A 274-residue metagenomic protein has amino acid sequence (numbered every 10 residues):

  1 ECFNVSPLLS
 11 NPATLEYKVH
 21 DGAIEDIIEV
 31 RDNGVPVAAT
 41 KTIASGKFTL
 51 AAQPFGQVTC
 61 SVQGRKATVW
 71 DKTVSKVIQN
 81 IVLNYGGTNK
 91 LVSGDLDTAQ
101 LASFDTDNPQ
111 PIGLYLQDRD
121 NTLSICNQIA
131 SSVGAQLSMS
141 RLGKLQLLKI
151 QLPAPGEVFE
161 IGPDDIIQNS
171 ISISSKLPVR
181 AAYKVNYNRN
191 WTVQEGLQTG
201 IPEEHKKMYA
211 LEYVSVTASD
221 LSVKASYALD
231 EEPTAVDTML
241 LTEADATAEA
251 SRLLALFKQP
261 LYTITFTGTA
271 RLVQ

Functional and structural regions predicted by a protein language model:
E1-R31, C60, A67-Q274: C-terminal extracytoplasmic interaction modules
E25-Q57: Extracellular/luminal ectodomains and secreted, surface-exposed scaffolds of diverse proteins
